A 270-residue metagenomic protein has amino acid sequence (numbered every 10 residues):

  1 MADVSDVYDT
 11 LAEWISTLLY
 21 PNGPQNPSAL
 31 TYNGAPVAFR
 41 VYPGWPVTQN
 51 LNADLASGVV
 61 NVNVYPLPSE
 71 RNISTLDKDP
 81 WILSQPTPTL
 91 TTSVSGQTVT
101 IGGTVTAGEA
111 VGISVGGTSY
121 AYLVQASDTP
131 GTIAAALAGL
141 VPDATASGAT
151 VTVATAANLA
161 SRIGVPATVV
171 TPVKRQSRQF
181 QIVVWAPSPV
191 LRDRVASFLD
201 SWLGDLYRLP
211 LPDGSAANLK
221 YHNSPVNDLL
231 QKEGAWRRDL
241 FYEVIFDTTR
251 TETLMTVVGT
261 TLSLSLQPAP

Functional and structural regions predicted by a protein language model:
M1-A38: Surface/interface-facing alpha-helical segments and adjacent flexible terminal/loop regions used for partner/assembly
A2-Y8, G23, T171-Q179, A186-L211 (+1 more regions): Extracellular/virion structural assembly segments
P27-T104, S147-Q181, P225-N227: Short, solvent-exposed beta-alpha or beta-beta edge segments that form flexible loop/patches at the rim of ligand
P86-S93, G259-P270: Short, cationic low-complexity segments
T98-N158: Extended, beta-strand-rich, solvent-exposed assembly scaffolds of outer structural proteins
V184-P187, V244-F246: Short beta-strand-to-loop capping motifs
R194, S201-E252: Acidic-leaning, charged glycine-interspersed low-complexity segments
